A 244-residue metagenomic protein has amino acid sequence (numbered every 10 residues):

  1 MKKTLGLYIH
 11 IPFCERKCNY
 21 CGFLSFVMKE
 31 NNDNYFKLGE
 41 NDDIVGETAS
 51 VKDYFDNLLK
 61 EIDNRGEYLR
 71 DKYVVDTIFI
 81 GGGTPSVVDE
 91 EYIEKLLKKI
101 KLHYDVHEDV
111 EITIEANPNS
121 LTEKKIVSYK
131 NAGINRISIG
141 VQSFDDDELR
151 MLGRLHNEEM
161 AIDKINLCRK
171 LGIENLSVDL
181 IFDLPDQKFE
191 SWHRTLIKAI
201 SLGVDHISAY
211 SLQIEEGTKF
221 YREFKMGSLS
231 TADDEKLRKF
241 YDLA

Functional and structural regions predicted by a protein language model:
K2-T4, S25-E67, V74-A244: C-terminal scaffold of the Radical SAM
L5-H10: Short metal-coordination and nucleic-acid-contact micro-motifs, chiefly zinc-binding Cys/His arrays
P12-S25: Local cysteine-cluster metal-coordination motifs and their immediate loop/turn environment, predominantly Fe-S cluster
F13, L69-R70: Short secondary-structure boundary/capping segments within folded domains
